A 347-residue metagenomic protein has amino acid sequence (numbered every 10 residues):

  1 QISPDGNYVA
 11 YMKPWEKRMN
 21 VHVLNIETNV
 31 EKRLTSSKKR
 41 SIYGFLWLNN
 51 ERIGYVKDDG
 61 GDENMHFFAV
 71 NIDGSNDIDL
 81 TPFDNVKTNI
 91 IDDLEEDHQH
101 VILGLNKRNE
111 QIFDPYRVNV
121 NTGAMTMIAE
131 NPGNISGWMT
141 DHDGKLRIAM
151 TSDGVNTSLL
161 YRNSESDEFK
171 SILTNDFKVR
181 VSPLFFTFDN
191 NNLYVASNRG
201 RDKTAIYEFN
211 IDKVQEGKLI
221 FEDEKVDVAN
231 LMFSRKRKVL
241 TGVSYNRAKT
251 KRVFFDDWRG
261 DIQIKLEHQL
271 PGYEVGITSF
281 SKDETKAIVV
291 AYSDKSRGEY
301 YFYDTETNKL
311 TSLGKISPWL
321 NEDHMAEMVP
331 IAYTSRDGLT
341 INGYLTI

Functional and structural regions predicted by a protein language model:
Q1-Y8, M12-H22, N29, S36-Y43 (+2 more regions): Peripheral, non-catalytic segments that deliver or gate enzyme domains
